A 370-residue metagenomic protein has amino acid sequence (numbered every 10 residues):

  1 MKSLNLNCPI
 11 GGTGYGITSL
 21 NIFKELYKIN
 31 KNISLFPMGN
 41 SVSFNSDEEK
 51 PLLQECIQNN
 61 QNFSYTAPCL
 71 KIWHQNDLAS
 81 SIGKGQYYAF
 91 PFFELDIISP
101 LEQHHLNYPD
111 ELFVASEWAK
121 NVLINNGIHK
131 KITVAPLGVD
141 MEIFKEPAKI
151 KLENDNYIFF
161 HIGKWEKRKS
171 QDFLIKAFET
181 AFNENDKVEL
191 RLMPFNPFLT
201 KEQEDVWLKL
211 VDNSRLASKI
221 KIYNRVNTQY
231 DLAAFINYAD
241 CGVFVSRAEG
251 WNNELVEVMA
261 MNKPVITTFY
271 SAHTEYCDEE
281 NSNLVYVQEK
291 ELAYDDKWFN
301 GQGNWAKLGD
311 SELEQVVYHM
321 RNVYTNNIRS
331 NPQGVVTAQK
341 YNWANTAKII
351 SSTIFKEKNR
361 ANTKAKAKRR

Functional and structural regions predicted by a protein language model:
M1-P68, A344: N-terminal pre-catalytic "stem/leader" segment of glycosyltransferase-like enzymes
S3, V42-N126, D231: Extended catalytic core of nucleotide-activated donor transferases of GT-like folds
L4, K151-K169, I175-F178, L190-L192: Conserved donor-binding/catalytic core segment of Leloir-type glycosyltransferases
P100-L101, V139-N156: Acidic anion/phosphate-binding donor-loop and adjacent secondary structure in glycosyltransferase catalytic cores
K201-Y230: Nucleotide-activated donor-binding/catalytic signature segment of Leloir-type glycosyltransferases, i.e., the conserved
R247: Aromatic "clamp/platform" in nucleotide-sugar-dependent glycosyltransferases that forms part of the donor/acceptor
P264-T267, N283-Y286: Short hydrophobic beta-strand element within catalytic cores of glycosyltransferases and related nucleotide-activated
L308-Y318, T325-S352: A charged, aromatic-enriched C-terminal amphipathic alpha-helix characteristic of glycosyltransferases across folds
